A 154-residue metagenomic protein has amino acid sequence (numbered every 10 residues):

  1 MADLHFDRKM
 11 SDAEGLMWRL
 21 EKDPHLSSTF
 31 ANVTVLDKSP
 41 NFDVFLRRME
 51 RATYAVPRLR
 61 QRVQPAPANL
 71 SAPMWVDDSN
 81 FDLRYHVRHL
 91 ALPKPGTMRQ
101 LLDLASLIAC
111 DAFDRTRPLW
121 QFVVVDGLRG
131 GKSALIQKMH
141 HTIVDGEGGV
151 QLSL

Functional and structural regions predicted by a protein language model:
M1-L154: Non-catalytic N-terminal regions of enzymes
